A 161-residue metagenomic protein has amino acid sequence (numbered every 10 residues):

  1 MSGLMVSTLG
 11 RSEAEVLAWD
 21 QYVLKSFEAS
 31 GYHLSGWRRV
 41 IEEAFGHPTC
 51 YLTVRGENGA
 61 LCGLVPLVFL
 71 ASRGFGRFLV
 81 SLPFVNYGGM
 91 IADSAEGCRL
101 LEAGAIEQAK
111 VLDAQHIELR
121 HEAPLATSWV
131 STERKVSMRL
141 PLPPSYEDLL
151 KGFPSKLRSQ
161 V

Functional and structural regions predicted by a protein language model:
M1-V161: N-acyltransferase acceptor-side catalytic subdomain
